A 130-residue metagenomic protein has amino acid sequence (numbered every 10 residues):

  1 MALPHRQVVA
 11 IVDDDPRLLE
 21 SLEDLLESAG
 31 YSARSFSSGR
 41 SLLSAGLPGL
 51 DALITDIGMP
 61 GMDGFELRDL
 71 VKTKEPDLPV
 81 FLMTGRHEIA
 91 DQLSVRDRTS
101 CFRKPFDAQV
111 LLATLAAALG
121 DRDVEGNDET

Functional and structural regions predicted by a protein language model:
M1-A10, P16, E23, D107-T130: Non-catalytic signal-transmission and effector/linker regions of two-component phosphorelay proteins
P16-R34: Two-component/phosphorelay signaling modules centered on CheY-like receiver
S35-A52: Acidic, metal-coordinating helix/loop segments flanking the phosphotransfer/catalytic sites of two-component signaling
S37-S38, D63-L67: Acidic catalytic/metal-coordinating carboxylates
D56, T84: Active-site residues of response regulator receiver
M59: Receiver (REC) domain active-site loop signature in two-component systems and cognate sites in sensor histidine kinases
F65-P76: Short amphipathic alpha-helix used as the core "switch/output" element in two-component signaling
E66, R86-R103, Q109, A113: Alpha4 helix (beta4-alpha4-beta5 surface) of REC/receiver domains from two-component response regulators
